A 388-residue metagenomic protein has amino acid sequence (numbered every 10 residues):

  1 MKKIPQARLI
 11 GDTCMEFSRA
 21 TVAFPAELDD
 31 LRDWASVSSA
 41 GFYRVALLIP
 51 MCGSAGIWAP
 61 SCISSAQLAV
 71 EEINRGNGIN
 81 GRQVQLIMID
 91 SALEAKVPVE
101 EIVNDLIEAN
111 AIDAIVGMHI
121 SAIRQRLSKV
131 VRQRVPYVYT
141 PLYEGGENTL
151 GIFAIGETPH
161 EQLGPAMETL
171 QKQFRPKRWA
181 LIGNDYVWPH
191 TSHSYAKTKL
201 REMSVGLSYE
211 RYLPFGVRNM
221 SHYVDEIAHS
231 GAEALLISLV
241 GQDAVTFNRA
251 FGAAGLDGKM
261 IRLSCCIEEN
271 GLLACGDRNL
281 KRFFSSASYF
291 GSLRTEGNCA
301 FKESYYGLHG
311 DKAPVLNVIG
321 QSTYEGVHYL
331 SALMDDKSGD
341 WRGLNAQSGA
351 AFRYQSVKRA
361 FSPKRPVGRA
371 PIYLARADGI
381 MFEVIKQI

Functional and structural regions predicted by a protein language model:
K2-V37, A351-I388: Solvent-exposed, acidic/polar segments of extracytosolic/periplasmic ligand-binding ectodomains
L31-F42, A46-Q67, V315-G320: Extracytoplasmic "Venus flytrap"
S65-L86: Signal peptide-proximal N-terminal region of secreted/periplasmic/extracellular or secretory-lumen proteins
M88-I89, L93-D113, R218-G231: Short, well-structured alpha-helical segments in soluble
L106-H119, V138-T140, A180-L181, G231-F247 (+2 more regions): Periplasmic-binding protein-like
D113-S208, K259-L263, N270-D277: Extracytoplasmic ligand/sensor domains, especially the bilobed periplasmic-binding protein
F251-S322: Extracellular/periplasmic periplasmic-binding protein-like sensory domains
G307-G320, Y329-V384: Segments of small-molecule ligand-sensing domains
